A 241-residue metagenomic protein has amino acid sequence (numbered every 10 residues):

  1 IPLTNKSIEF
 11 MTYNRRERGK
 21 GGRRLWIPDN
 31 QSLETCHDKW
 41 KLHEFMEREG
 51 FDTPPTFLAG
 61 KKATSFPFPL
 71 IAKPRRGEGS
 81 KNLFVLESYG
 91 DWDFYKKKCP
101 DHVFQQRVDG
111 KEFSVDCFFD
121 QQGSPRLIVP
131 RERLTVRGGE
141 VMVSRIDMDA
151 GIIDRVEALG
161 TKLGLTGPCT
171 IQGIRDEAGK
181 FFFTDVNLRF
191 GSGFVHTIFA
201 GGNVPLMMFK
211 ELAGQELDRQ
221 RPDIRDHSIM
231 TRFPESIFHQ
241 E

Functional and structural regions predicted by a protein language model:
I1-H37, G50-P55: A short, GP-enriched loop/loop-strand-helix hinge that lies immediately N-terminal to, or at the N-terminal rim
N5-S7, R75-G77, R189: Short glycine-rich anion-binding loops that position phosphate/pyrophosphate groups of nucleotides and phosphorylated
F10-Y13, K81-L83, S114-D116, V195: Short glycine-/acidic-enriched loop or helix-start segments at secondary-structure transitions that form or flank
T12-R15, E44-E47, E157: Class I S-adenosyl-L-methionine
N30-G110, D120-S124, A150-G151: Active-site nucleotide/adenylate-binding loops and adjacent lid/helix of ATP-dependent enzymes
E87-G164, I174-F182: Phosphate-binding site of ATP-dependent enzymes
D147-E241: ATP-dependent carboxylate activation and anion-phosphoryl transfer catalytic cores that bind Mg-ATP to form
